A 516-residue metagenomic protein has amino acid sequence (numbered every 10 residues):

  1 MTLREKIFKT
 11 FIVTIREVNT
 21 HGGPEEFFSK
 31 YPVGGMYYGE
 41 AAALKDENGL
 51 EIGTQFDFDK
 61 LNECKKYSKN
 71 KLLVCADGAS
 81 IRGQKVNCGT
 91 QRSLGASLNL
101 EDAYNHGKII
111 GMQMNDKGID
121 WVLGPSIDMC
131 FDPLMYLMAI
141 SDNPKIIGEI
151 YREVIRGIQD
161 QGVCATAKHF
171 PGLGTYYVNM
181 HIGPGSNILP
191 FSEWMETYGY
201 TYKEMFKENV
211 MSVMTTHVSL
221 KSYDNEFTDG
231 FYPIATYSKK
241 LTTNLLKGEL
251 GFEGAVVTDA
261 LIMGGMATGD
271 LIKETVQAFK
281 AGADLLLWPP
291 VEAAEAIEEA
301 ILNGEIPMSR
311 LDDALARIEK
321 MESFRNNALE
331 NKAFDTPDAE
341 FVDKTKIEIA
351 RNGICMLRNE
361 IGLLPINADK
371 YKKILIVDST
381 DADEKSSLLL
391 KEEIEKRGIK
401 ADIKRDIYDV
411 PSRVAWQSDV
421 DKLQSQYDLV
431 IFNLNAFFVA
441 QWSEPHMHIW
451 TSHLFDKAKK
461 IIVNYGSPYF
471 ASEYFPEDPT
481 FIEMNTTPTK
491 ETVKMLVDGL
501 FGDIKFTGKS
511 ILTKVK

Functional and structural regions predicted by a protein language model:
M1-P32, E40, S238-K239, G248 (+1 more regions): Preference for extracellular/luminal or secreted protein segments
F8-I15, V33-Y38, L72-G78, W121-P125 (+5 more regions): Hydrophobic faces of well-ordered beta-strands that scaffold small-molecule active sites in alpha/beta enzyme cores
T20-F27, N48-Y67, D142-P290, A294-R310 (+1 more regions): Second-shell residues forming the walls of enzyme active-site clefts
G23-A42, N105-V122: Catalytic domains of carbohydrate-active enzymes, especially glycoside hydrolases
A41-A42, D77-S80, K85, S126-I127 (+7 more regions): Short, ordered loop/turn segments at secondary-structure junctions
L44, R82-G83, L173-G174, K221 (+3 more regions): Short, small-residue-enriched loops and turns at beta-alpha junctions that line or gate enzyme active sites
D59-N87, A103-M129, I147-G174: Glycine-rich, aromatic-flanked loop segments that form ligand/cofactor-binding clefts across common enzyme folds
K85-S97, F131-S141, N179-G185: Surface-exposed, active-site-proximal loop segments in enzymatic domains
